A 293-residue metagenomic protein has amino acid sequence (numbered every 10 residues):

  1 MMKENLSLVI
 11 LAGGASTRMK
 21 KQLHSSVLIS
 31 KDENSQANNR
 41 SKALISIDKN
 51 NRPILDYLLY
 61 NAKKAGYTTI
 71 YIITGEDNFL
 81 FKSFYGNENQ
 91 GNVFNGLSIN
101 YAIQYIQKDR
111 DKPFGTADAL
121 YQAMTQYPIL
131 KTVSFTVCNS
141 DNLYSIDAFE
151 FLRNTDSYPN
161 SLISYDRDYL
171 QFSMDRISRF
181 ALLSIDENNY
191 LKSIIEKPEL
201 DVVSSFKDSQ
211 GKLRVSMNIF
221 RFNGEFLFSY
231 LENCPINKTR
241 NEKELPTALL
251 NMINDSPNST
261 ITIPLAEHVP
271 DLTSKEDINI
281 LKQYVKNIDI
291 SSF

Functional and structural regions predicted by a protein language model:
M1-I10, S16-Q36, D48-V133: Conserved N-terminal catalytic core of the sugar/cofactor nucleotidyltransferase
K3-E4, I194-F293: Conserved alpha/beta core of the MobA/IspD/sugar-nucleotide pyrophosphorylase nucleotidyltransferase superfamily
L8-I10, I72, V137, L162-I163 (+1 more regions): Structural beta-sheet core signal
L11-G14, G75, S140, Y165 (+1 more regions): Cofactor-binding loop segments of dinucleotide-utilizing enzymes, especially the Rossmann-like FAD- and NAD(P)+-binding
L44, L182-I185, T262: A structural signal for short hydrophobic beta-strand segments in well-ordered beta-sheet cores
L80-S83, D147, A248, I280: Phosphate- and divalent-cation-binding pockets in alpha/beta enzyme and binding domains that engage nucleotide-derived
G96-L182: Conserved beta-loop-beta/alpha segment of the NTase-like Rossmann-fold superfamily that binds/positions NTPs
S145-E225, S229: Conserved core of the sugar-phosphate nucleotidyltransferase
